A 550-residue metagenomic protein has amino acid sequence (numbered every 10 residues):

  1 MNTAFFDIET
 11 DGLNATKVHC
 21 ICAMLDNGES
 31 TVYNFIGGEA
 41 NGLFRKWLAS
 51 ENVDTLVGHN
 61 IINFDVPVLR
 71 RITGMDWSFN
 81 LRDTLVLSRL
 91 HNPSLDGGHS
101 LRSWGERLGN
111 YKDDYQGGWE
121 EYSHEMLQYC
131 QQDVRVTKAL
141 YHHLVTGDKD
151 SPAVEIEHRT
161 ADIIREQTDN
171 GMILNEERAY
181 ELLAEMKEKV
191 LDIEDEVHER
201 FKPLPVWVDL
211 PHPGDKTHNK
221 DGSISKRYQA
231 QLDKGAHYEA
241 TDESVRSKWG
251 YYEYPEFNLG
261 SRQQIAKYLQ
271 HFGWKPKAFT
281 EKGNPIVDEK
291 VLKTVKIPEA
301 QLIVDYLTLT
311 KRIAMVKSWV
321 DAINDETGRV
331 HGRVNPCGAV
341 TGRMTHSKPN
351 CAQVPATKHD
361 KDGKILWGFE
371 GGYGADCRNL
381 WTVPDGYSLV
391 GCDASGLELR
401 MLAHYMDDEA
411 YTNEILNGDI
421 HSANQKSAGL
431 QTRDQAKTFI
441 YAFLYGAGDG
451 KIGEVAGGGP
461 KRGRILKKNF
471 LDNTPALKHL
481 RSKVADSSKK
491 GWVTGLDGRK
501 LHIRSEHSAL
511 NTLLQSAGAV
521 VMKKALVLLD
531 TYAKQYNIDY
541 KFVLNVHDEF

Functional and structural regions predicted by a protein language model:
M1, K46-S50, Y373-S388, T531-Y536: A short acidic-Thr-Gly-centered motif at the start of a beta-strand
M1-E9, N14, R107, H124-E370 (+6 more regions): Conserved "right-hand" nucleotidyltransferase catalytic core of DNA-directed polymerases
N14, A23, N27-G42, D54-K149 (+2 more regions): Active-site-proximal helix-loop-helix substrate-binding element of RNase H-like nuclease domains
V18-C20, L389-G391, E398-A428: Metal-dependent catalytic core segments for phosphate chemistry
I21, I62-G74, R89-H91, I265-G273 (+1 more regions): Short active-site loop/helix that positions an aromatic residue
R82-L85, W381-L397, F443, I452-G458: Conserved catalytic palm subdomain of right-hand nucleotidyl-transferase polymerases, strongest for RNA-directed enzymes
H331, P336-C337, K426-I538, N545-V546: Conserved catalytic core of nucleic-acid polymerases
D548-F550: A generic structural motif
